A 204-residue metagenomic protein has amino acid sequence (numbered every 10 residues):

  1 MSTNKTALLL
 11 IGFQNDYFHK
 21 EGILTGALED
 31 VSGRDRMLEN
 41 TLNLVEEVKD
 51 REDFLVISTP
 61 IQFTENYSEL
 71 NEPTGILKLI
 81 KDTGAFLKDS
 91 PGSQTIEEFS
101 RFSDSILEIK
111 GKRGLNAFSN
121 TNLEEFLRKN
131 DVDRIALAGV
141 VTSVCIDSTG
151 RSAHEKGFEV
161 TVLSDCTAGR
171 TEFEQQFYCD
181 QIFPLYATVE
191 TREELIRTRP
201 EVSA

Functional and structural regions predicted by a protein language model:
M1-A7, Y17, E46-D53, E69 (+1 more regions): Active-site-adjacent betaalpha module
F13, I61, D165: Active-site loop/turn elements of alpha/beta-hydrolase fold enzymes, especially the short glycine-/histidine-rich
D16-D30: Glycine-rich N-terminal loop/short-helix segment of MobA-like nucleotidyltransferase
A27-E39, I80-S90: A short acidic, glycine-rich active-site loop that binds or catalyzes chemistry on phosphate/adenosine moieties
N40, L44-Y67: Von Willebrand factor
